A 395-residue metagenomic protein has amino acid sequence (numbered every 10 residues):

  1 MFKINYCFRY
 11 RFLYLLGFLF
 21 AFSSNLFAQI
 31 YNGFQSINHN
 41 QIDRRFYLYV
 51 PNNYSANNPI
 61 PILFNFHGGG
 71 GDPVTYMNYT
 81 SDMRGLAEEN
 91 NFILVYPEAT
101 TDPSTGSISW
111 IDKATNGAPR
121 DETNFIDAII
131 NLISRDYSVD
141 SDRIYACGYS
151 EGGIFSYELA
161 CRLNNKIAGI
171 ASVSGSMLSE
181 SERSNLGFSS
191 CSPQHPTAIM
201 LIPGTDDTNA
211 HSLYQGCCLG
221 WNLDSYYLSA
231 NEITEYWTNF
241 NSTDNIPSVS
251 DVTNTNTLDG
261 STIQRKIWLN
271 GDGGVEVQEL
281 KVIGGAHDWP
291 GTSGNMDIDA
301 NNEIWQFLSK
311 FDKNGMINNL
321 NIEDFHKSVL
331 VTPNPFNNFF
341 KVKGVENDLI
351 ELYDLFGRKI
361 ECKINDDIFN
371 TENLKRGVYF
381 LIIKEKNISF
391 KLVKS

Functional and structural regions predicted by a protein language model:
M1-I30, N319-L320, F380-L381: Bacterial Sec-dependent N-terminal signal peptides
L26-I62, T75, E89, A118 (+8 more regions): A domain-start/cap signature at the N-terminus of enzymes
I37-N53, N57-Y145, Y149, E158 (+2 more regions): Serine-hydrolase catalytic machinery in alpha/beta-hydrolase-like enzymes
F64-G68, S174, P203-G204, I283: The conserved beta1-alpha1 loop
A99, T205-T208, G284-A286: Acidic beta-to-alpha connecting loop that harbors the catalytic carboxylate
A168-G169, S174-S248, N254-S261, I267-G273: The feature captures the conserved acid-bearing segment of alpha/beta-hydrolase catalytic domains
T197, T238-I322: Alpha/beta-hydrolase-fold serine-hydrolase catalytic core, especially in secreted/extracellular enzymes
E323-S395: C-terminal outer-membrane/trafficking sorting elements
